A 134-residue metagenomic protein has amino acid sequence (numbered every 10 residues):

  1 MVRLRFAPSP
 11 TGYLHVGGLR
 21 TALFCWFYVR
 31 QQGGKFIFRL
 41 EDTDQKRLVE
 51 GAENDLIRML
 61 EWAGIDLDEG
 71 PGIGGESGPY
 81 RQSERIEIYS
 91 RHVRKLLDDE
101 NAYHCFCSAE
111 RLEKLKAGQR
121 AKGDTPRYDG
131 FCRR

Functional and structural regions predicted by a protein language model:
M1-A117, A121: N-terminal Rossmann-like or analogous alpha/beta NTP/dinucleotide-binding catalytic cores that position adenine
K114-R134: NTP-handling and nucleic-acid-processing catalytic cores
